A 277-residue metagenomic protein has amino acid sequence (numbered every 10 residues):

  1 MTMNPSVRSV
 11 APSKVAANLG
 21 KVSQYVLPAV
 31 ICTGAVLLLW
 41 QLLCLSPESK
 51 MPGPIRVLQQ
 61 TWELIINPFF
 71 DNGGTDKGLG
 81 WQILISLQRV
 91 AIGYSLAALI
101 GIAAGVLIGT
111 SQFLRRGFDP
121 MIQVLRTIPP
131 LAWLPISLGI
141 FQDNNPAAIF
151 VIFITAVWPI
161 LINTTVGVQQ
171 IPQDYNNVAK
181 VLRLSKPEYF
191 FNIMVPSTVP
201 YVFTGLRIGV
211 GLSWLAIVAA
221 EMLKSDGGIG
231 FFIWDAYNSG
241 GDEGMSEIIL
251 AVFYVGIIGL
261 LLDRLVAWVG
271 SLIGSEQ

Functional and structural regions predicted by a protein language model:
M1-C32, R264-Q277: Transmembrane alpha-helical segments of polytopic membrane transport and secretion proteins
N18, L45-S95: Periplasmic/extracellular loop-to-transmembrane helix junction in inner-membrane transport proteins
S23-P47: N-terminal signal-anchor transmembrane alpha helix
I92-I122: Transmembrane-helix boundary motif in ABC transporter permease subunits
Q123-P159, V166-G167: Generic hydrophobic transmembrane alpha-helix motif, especially the helices
F150, I154, K186-A220, L250 (+1 more regions): Transmembrane alpha-helices
V168-D174, V178-T198: Short helix-to-coil transition segments within interhelical loops that connect adjacent transmembrane helices
G230-W268: Hydrophobic alpha-helical transmembrane segments of polytopic membrane proteins
